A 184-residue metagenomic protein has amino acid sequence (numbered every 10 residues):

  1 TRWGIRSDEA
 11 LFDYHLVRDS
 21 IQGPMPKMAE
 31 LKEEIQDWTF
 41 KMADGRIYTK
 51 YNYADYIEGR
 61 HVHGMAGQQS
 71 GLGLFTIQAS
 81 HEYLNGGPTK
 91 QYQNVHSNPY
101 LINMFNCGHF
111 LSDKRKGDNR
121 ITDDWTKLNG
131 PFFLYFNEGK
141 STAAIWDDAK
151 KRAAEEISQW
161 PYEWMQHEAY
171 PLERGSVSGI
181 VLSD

Functional and structural regions predicted by a protein language model:
T1-G130: Beta-strand/loop-rich accessory regions of lumenal/periplasmic or secreted enzymes, predominantly carbohydrate-active
S7-E9, E138, S183: Non-catalytic surface loops within mature trypsin-like serine protease
S112, L128-E168: A general sequence property marking short-to-moderate contiguous segments in secreted/outer-membrane adhesion
I121, S183-D184: Short, acidic, Ser/Thr-enriched surface-loop or helix-capping motifs
T122, Y170-L172: Surface-exposed coil/turn segments at beta-strand junctions on protein surfaces, enriched
K127, L172-R174: Short, surface-exposed loop/turn motifs at beta-strand boundaries within globular domains
G175-S183: A short, amphipathic beta-strand motif
